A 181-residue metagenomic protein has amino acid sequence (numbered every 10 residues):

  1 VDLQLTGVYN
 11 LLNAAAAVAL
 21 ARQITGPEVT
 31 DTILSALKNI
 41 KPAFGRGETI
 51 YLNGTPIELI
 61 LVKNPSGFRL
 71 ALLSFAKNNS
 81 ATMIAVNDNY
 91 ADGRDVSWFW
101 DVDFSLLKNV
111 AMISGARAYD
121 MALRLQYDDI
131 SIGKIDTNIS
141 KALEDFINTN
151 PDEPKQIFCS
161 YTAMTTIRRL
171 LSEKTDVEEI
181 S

Functional and structural regions predicted by a protein language model:
D2-K38: A conserved, hydrophobic alpha-helical segment in the catalytic core of large ATP/adenylate-utilizing enzymes
R22-V29, S35-S181: ATP-dependent carboxylate-amine ligase
